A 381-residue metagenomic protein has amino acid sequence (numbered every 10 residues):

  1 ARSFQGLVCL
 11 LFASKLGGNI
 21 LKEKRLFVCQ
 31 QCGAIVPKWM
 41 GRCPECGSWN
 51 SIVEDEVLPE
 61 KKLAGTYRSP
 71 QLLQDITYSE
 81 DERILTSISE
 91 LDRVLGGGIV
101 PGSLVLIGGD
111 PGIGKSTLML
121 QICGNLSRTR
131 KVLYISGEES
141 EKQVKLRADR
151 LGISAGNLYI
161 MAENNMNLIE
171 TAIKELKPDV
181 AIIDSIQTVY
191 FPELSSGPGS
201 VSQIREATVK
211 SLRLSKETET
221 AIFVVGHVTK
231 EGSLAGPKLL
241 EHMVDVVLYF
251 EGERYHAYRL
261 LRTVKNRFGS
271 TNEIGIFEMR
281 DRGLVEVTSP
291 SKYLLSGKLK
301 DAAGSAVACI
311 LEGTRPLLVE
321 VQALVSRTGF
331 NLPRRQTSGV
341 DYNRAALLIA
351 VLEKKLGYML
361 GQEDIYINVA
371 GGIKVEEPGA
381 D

Functional and structural regions predicted by a protein language model:
G18-K24, Q30, I35-V105, S127-Y134: Detector for small/aliphatic-rich hydrophobic stretches
F27-G33, I76-Y78, G109, F191-P198 (+4 more regions): Short hinge/gating elements
P44-S48, I52, L58-L73, T77 (+4 more regions): Conserved P-loop NTPase
G102, D110-I113, Q121-I122, L126-K210 (+3 more regions): Conserved inter-motif catalytic segment of the P-loop NTP-binding fold
S116: Walker A/P-loop
S202-F223, H227, M243-R254, E353: Substrate-engagement module of ASCE P-loop NTPases
A350-D381: Terminal-proximal interaction/regulatory segments of ATP-powered molecular machines
